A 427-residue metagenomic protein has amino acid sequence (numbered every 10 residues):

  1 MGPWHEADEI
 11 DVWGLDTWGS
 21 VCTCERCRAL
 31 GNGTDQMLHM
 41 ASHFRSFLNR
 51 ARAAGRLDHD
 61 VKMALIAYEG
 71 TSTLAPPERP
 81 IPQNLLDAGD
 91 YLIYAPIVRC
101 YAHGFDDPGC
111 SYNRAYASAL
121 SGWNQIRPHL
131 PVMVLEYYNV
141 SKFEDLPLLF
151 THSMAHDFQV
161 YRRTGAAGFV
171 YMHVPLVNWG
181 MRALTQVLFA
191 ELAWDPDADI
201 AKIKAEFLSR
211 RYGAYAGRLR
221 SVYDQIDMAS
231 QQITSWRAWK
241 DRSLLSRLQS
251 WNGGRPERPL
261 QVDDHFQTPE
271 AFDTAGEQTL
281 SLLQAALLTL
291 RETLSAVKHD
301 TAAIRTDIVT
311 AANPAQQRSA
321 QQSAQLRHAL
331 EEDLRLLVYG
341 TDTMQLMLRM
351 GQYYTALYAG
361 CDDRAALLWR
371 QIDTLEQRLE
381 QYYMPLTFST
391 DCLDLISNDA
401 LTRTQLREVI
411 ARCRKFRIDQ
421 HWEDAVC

Functional and structural regions predicted by a protein language model:
M1-N124: Gly/Pro-rich turn-and-neighbor structural signature
M1-P3, S111-G217, S221, M228 (+1 more regions): Structured mid-domain segments that build the active-site/substrate or prosthetic-cofactor binding neighborhood
P3-W4, H43-V61, G122-P131, Y161-A167 (+2 more regions): A structural motif corresponding to the C-terminal end of an alpha-helix and its immediate exit/capping segment
V12, L92, Y161, F207 (+1 more regions): Conserved, mostly hydrophobic/aromatic
R28-H39, P108-A115, L146-S153, Q278 (+3 more regions): Alpha-helix N-cap and loop-to-helix initiation/capping positions
H39-R50, A115-G122, H152-R163, K202 (+4 more regions): Alpha-helical scaffolding segments of alpha/beta enzyme cores, especially the outer helices of TIM-barrel or partial
M63-I97, D145-F150, N178-Q186, E331-Q345: Substrate-binding cleft/loops of secretory-pathway carbohydrate-active enzymes
G165, E191-C427: Catalytic domains of carbohydrate-active enzymes that cleave complex glycans
